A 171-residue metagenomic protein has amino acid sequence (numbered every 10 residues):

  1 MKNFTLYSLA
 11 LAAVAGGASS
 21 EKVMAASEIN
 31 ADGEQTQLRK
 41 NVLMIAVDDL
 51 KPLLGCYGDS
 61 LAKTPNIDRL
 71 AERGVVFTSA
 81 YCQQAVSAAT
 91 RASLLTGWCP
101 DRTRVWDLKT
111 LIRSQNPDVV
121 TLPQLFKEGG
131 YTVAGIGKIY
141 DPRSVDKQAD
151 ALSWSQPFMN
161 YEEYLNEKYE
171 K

Functional and structural regions predicted by a protein language model:
M1-S8: Bacterial N-terminal signal peptides that target proteins for export
S8, E21-K171: Formylglycine-dependent sulfatase
S8-G16: Bacterial N-terminal signal peptides
